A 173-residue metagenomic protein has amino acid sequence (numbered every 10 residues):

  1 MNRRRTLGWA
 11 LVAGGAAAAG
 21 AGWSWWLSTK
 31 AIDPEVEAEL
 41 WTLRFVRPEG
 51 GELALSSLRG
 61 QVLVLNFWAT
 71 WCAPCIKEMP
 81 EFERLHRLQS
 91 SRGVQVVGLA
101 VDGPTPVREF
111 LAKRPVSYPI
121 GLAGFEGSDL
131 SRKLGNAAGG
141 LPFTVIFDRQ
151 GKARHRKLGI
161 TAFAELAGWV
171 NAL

Functional and structural regions predicted by a protein language model:
M1-T42: N-terminal targeting signals for export/organelle localization
T42-L63: A short beta-strand-turn-helix
L58-Q61, S91, S117: Active-site acidic short loop of glycosyltransferases
G60, A69-T70, K77: Active-site beta-to-alpha loop of glycosyltransferases that engages the nucleotide-sugar donor
N66-C72, V101: Aromatic-flanked redox-active Cys/Sec active sites in thiol-based oxidoreductases, especially the WC-centered
I76-P115, F125-R132: Structural microenvironment flanking redox-active thiols in thiol-disulfide oxidoreductases
K113-V116, G124-N171: Thiol/disulfide oxidoreductase modules built on the thioredoxin-like
